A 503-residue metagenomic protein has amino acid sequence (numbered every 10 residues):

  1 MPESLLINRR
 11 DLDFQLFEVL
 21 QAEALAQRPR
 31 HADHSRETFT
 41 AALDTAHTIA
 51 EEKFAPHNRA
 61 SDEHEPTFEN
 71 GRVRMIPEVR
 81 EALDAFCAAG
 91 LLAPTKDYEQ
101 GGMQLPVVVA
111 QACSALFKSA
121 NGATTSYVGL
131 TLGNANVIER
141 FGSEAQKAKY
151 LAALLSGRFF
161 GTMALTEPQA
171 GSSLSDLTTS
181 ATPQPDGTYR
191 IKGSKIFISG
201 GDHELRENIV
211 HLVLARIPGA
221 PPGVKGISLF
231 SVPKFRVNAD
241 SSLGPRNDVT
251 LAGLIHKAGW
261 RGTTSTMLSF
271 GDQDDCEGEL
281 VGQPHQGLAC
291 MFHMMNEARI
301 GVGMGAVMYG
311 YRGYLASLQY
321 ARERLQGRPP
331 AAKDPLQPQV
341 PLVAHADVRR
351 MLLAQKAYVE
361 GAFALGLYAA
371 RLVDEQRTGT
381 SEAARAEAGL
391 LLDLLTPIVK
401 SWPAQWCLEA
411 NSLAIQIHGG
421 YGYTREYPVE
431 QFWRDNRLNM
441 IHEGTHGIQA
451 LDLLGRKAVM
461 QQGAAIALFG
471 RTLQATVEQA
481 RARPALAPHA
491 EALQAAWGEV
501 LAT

Functional and structural regions predicted by a protein language model:
M1-A26, E277-P284, R322-P330, A465-F469: Acidic, low-complexity proline/glycine-rich segments
M1-S126, K149: Amphipathic, small/basic residue-rich leader segments at the start of a protein or domain
P2-L6, D11, P183, R190 (+4 more regions): Alpha-helix capping/hinge segments and adjacent helical runs
P66, Y127-T131, G142-Q184, A370-G389 (+2 more regions): Internal maturation/activation junctions in enzymes
E69-D84, L91-K96, T162-D186, R190 (+3 more regions): Flexible, glycine/threonine-enriched loop-and-boundary segments that flank and lead into catalytic domains of large
T188, K192-R246: A short core secondary-structure module
F197, R236-A252, K257, T264-A298 (+2 more regions): A glycine-rich, basic-preceded beta-loop-alpha segment at the flavin cofactor/substrate interface of flavin-utilizing
R299-Q376, Q462-T503: Extended amphipathic alpha-helical segments enriched in small hydrophobics
